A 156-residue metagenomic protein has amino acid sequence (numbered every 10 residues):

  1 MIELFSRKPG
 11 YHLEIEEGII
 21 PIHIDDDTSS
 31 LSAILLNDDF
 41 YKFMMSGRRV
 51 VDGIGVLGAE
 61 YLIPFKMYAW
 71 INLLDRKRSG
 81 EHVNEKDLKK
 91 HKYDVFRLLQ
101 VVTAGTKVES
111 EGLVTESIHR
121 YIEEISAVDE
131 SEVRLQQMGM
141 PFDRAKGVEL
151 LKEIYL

Functional and structural regions predicted by a protein language model:
M1-L156: Compositionally biased terminal segments of proteins
